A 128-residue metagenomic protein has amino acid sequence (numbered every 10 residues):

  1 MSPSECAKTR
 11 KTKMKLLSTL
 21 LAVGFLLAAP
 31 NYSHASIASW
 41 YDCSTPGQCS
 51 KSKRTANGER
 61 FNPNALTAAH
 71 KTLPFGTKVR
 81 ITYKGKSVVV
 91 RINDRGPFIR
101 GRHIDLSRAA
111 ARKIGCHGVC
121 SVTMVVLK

Functional and structural regions predicted by a protein language model:
M1-K13: Short, Lys/Arg-enriched N-terminal segments with co-localized hydrophobic residues within the first ~10-30 amino acids
E5, T19, A29-K128: Secreted/periplasmic proteins
M14-A22: Sec-dependent signal peptide recognition, specifically the positively charged N-region followed immediately by
